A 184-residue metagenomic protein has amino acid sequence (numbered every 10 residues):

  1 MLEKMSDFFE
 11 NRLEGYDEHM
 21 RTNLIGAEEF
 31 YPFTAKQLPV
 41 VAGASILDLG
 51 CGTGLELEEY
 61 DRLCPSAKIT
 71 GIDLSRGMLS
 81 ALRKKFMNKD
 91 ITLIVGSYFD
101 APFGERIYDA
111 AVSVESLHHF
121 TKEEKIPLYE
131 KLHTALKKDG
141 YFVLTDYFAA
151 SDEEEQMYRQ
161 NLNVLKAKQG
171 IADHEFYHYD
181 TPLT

Functional and structural regions predicted by a protein language model:
M1-V40, L55: Conserved class I S-adenosyl-L-methionine
A44: Nucleotide donor/acceptor-binding cores
L47-L49, T53-D100: Class I SAM-dependent methyltransferase SAM/SAH-binding core
D100-R106: Short amphipathic alpha-helix with an adjacent loop that forms part of the alpha/beta core around
V112: A conserved beta-strand element that flanks and buttresses the S-adenosyl-L-methionine
E115-S116: Short catalytic micro-motifs in class I SAM-dependent methyltransferases
I126-K138: A short glycine-rich, Lys/Arg-flanked "PGG" loop and its adjoining helix->strand segment in the class I
T145-T184: C-terminal alpha-helical "lid/dimerization" subdomain adjacent to the S-adenosyl-L-methionine
